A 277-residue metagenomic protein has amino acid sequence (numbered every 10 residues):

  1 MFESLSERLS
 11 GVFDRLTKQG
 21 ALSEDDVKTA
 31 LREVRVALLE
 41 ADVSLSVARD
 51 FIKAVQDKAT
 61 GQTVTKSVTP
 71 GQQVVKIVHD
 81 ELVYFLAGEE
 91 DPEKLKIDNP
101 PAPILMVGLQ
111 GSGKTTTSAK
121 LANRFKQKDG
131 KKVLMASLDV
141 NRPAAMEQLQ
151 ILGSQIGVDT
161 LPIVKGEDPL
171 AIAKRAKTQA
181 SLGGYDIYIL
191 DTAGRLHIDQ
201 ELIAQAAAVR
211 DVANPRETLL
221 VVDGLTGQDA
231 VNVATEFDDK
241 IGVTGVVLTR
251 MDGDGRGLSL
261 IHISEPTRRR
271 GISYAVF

Functional and structural regions predicted by a protein language model:
L5-L138, A145-T192: Primarily NTPase-proximal linker/entry elements flanking Walker-type ATP/GTP-binding cores
L134, Y188-L190, P215-V222, I241-D252 (+1 more regions): Conserved beta-strand/loop subsegment of P-loop NTPase cores
L138-N141, V164-D168, T192-R195, D223-T226 (+1 more regions): Short, ordered loop/turn segments at secondary-structure junctions
A145-M146, H197-I203, A230-N232, G257: Conserved ATPase-coupling elements of RecA-like P-loop NTPase cores
E201, V233-T235, D239, M251-L260 (+1 more regions): GTPase G-domain guanine-specificity segment
I203-G224: Inter-motif core of Ras-like GTPase G domains
R210, A230-L248: Active-site/ligand-binding-proximal alpha/beta "capping" segment
I261-F277: Single conserved hydrophobic/aromatic residue that forms the stacking wall/gate of nucleotide- or nucleobase-binding
